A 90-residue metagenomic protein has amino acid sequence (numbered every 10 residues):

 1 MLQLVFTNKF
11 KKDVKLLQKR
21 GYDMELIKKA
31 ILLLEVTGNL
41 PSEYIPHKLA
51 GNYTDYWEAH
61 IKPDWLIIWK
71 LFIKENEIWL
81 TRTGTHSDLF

Functional and structural regions predicted by a protein language model:
M1-D64, F72-W79, S87-F90: Basic, Lys/Arg-enriched alpha-helical interface segments
W69: Short, charged interaction patches at domain edges and termini
G84: Residues forming the ATP-binding cleft of Hanks-type serine/threonine protein kinase domains
